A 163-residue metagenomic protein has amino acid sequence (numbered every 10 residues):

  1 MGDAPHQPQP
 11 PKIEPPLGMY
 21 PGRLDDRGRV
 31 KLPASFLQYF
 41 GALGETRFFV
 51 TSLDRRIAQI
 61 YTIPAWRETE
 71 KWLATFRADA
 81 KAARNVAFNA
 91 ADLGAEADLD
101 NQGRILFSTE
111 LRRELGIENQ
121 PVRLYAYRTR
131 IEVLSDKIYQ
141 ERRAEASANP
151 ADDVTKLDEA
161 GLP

Functional and structural regions predicted by a protein language model:
M1-P21, D26-R27, F36-Q102, T109-P163: Flexible "stalk/tail and boundary" regions
V30: HATPase_c (GHKL) ATP-binding subdomain of two-component histidine kinases
